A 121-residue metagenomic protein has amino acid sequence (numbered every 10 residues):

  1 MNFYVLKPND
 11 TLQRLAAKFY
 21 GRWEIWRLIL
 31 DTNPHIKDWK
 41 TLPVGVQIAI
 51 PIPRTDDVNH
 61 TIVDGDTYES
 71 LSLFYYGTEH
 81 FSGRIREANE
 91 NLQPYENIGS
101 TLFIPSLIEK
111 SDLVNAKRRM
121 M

Functional and structural regions predicted by a protein language model:
M1-M121: Cell-surface/extracellular proteins and modules involved in cell-wall/glycan interaction or trafficking/anchoring
